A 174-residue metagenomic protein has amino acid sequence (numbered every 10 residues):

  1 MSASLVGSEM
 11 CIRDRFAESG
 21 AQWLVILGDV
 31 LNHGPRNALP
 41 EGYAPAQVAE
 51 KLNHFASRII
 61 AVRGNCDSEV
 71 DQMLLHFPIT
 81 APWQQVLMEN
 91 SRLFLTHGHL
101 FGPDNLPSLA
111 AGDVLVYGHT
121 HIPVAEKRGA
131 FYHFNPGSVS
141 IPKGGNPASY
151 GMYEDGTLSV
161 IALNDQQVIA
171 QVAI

Functional and structural regions predicted by a protein language model:
M1-G7, C11-I12: Single conserved hydrophobic/aromatic residue that forms the stacking wall/gate of nucleotide- or nucleobase-binding
R13, A46-N53, W83, N105-P107 (+1 more regions): Short amphipathic alpha-helical segments and helix-helix/interface helices
F16-A21, L109-A111: Glycine-rich phosphate-binding loop signature in dinucleotide/nucleotide-binding domains
A21-P40, S57-S68: Active-site neighborhood of divalent metal-dependent phosphoester/pyrophosphate hydrolases
L24, D29, L52, G64 (+4 more regions): Divalent metal-coordination and catalytic microenvironments
G34-E50, S68-P78, D104-L106, E126-G129: Metal-dependent catalytic neighborhoods of phosphoester/phosphodiester hydrolases
A56-H99: Helix-adjacent hinge/juxtasegments
A81, R92, H99-N164: Conserved beta-sheet core of the metallophosphoesterase superfamily
